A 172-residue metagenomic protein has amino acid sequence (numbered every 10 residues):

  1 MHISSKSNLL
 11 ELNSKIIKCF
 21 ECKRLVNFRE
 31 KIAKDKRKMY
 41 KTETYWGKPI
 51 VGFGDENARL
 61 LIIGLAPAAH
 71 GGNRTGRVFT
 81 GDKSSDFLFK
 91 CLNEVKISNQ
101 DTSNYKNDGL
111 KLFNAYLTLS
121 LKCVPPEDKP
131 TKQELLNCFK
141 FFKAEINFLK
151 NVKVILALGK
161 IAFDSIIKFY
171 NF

Functional and structural regions predicted by a protein language model:
M1-H2: Short, contiguous pre-domain boundary segments
K6-F172: A polyanion-binding, active-site-adjacent surface
